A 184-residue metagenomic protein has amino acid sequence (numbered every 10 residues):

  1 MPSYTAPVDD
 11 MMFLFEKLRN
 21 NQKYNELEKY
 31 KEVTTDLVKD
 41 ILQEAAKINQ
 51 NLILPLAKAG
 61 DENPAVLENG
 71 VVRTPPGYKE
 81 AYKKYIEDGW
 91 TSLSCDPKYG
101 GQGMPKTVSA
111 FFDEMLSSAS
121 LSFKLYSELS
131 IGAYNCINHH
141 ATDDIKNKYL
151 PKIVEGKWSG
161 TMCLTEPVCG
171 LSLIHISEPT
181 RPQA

Functional and structural regions predicted by a protein language model:
M1-L125, D144, K148, S159: Amphipathic, small/basic residue-rich leader segments at the start of a protein or domain
G103-V108, N135-A141, L171-L173: Short acidic, glycine/serine/threonine-rich loops at helix termini
L125-D143: N-terminal glycine-rich flavin-associated loop
I131-G132, K157, L173: Short, solvent-exposed loop/turn segments at the edges of secondary structure
E155-L164: A short, Trp-centered hydrophobic/proline-enriched beta-strand micro-motif
T165-C169: Short, solvent-exposed loop/turn elements at beta->coil junctions and helix N-caps that rim active or binding pockets
I174-A184: Single conserved hydrophobic/aromatic residue that forms the stacking wall/gate of nucleotide- or nucleobase-binding
